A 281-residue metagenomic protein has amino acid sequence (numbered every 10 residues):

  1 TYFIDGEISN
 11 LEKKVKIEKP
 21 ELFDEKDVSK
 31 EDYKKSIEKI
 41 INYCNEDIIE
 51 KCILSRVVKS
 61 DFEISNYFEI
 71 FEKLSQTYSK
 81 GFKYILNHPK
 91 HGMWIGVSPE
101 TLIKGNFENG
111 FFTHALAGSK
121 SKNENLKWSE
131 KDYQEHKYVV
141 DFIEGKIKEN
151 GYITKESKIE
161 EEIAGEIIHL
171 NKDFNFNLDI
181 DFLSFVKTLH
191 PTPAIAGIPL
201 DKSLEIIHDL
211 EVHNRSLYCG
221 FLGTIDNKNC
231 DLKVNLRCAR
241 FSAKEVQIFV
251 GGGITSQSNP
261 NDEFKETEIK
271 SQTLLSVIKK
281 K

Functional and structural regions predicted by a protein language model:
Y2-E31, I37-E38, D61, F112-D209 (+1 more regions): Contiguous alpha-helical scaffold segments within structured protein domains that host functional hotspots
K16, P20-S75, F82-L86: Glycine-rich, mobile lid/loop segments that gate access to catalytic sites or pores
K34, N42-I48, Q76-Y78, H88-H91 (+4 more regions): Secondary-structure boundary elements
K51-S55, I85-H88, E156-K158, L200 (+1 more regions): Short coil/turn segments at secondary-structure boundaries
R56-Y138, N229-G251: An anion-binding catalytic pocket shared by soluble metabolic enzymes
H88-M93, E144, I159-I167, F221-I225: A glycine-rich phosphate-binding loop feature that marks nucleotide/adenosyl-phosphate handling sites
N175-K281: Conserved hydrophobic core element of enzyme catalytic domains
